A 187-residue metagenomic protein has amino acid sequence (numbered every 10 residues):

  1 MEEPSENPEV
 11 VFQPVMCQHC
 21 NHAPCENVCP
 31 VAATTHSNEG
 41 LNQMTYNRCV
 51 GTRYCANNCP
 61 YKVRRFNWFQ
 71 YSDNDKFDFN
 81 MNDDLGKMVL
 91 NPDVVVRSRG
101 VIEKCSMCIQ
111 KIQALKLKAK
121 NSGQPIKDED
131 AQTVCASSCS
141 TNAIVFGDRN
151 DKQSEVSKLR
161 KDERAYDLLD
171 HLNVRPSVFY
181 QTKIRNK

Functional and structural regions predicted by a protein language model:
M1-K187: Non-ligating segments of multi-cofactor redox enzymes
